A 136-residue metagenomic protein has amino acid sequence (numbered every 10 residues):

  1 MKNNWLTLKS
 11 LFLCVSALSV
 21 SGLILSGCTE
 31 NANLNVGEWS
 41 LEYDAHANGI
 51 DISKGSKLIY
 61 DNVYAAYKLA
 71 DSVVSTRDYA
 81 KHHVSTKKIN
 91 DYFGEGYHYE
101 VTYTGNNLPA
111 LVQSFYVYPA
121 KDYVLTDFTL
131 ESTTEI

Functional and structural regions predicted by a protein language model:
M1-K2, T29, G49: Intrinsically disordered, low-complexity peptide-like regions
K2-C14: Bacterial N-terminal signal peptides that target proteins for export
L11-L23: Bacterial N-terminal signal peptides
L25-G27: C-terminal motif of bacterial Sec signal peptides marking the signal peptidase cleavage site
A32-L108, S114: Acidic-aromatic substrate-binding/catalytic surfaces of carbohydrate-active enzymes
Y97-I136: Acidic, contiguous internal or C-terminal segments within carbohydrate-active enzymes that form a structured patch used
